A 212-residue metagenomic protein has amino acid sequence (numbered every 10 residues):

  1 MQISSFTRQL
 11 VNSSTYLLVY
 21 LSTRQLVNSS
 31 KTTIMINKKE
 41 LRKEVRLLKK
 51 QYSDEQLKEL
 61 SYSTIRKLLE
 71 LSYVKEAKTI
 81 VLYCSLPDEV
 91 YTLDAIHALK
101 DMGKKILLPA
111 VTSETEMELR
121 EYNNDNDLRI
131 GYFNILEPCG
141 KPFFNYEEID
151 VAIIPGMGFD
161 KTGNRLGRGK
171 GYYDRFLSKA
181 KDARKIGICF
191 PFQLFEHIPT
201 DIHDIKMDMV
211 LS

Functional and structural regions predicted by a protein language model:
R8-L10, L17-L18, R24-L26: Compositionally biased, intrinsically disordered low-complexity segments enriched in Pro/Arg/Gln/His
N12, N28-K31: Intrinsically disordered, low-complexity polyampholyte segments enriched for Lys and acidic residues
N12-S14, K43: Glycine/serine-rich loop-strand microenvironments at binding/catalytic pocket rims
M35-E147: N-terminal active-site beta-alpha-beta segment that forms phosphate/nucleotide-binding and substrate-recognition loops
T115-S212: Conserved phosphate- and dinucleotide-binding cores of soluble alpha/beta proteins, encompassing both enzyme active
